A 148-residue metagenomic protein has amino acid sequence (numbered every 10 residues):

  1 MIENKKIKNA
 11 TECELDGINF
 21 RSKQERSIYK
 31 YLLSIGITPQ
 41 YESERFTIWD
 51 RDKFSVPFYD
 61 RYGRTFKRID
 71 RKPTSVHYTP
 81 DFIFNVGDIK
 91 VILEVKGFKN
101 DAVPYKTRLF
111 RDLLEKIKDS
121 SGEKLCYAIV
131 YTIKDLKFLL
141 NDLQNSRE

Functional and structural regions predicted by a protein language model:
M1-E148: Electrostatic, structured charged patches in enzyme active sites and in nucleic-acid/phosphate-binding
